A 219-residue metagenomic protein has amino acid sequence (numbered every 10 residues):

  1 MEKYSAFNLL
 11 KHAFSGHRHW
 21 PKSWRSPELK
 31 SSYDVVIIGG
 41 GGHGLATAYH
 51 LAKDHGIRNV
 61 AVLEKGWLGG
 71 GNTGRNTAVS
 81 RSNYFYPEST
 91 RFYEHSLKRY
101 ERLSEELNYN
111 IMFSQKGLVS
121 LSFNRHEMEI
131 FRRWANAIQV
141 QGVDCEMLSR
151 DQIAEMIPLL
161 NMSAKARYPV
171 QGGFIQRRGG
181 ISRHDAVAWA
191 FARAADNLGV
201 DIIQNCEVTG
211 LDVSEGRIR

Functional and structural regions predicted by a protein language model:
M1-V35, H50-R58: Extreme N-terminal leader/targeting segments of oxidoreductases
I37-I38, V62: Hydrophobic Val/Ile/Leu positions in short beta-strands of Rossmann-like dinucleotide-binding domains
G40-L45, K65: Glycine-rich Rossmann-fold phosphate-binding loop(s) that bind the pyrophosphate of adenine dinucleotide cofactors
A52-T73: Glycine-rich FAD pyrophosphate-binding loop
E64, S149, Q204-C206: Short loop/edge segments at beta-strand edges and connector loops that shape dinucleotide/nucleotide cofactor-binding
T77-L159: Dinucleotide-binding Rossmann-like beta1-alpha1 core, especially the glycine-rich loop that anchors the ADP
H126, M156-A166, V170, D212-R219: A short, glycine/Asx- and small/polar-enriched loop/turn that sits immediately N-terminal to a beta-strand
F174-R219: Helical element adjacent to the flavin cofactor pocket in flavoenzyme catalytic cores
